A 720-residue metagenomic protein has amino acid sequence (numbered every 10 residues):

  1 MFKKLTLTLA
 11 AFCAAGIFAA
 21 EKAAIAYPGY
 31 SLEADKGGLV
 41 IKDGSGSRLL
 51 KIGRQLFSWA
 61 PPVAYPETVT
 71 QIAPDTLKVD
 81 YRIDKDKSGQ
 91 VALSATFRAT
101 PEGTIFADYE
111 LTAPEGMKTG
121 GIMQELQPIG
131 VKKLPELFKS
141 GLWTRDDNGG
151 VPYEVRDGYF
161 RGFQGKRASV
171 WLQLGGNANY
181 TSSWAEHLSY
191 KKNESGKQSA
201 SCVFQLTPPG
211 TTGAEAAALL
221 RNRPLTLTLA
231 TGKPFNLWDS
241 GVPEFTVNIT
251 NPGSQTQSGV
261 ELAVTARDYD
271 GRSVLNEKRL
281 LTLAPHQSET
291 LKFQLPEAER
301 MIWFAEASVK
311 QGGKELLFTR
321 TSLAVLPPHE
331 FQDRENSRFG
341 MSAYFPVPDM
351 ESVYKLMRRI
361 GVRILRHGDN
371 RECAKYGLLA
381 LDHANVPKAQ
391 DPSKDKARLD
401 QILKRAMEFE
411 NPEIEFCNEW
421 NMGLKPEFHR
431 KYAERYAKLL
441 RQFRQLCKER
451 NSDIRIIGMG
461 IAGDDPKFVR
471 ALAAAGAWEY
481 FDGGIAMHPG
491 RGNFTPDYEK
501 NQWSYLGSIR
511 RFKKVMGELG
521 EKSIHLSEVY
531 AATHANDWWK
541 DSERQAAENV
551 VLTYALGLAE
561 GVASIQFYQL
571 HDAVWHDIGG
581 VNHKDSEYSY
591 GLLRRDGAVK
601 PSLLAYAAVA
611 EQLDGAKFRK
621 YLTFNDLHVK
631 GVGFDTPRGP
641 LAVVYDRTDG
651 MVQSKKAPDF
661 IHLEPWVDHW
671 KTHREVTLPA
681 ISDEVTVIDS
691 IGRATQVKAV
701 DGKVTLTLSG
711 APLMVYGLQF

Functional and structural regions predicted by a protein language model:
A19-D80, T100, G150-G162, K166-R167: Beta-strand-rich N-terminal accessory domains
E21-A23, P101, F106-G176, P234: Polysaccharide-binding surfaces and accessory modules of carbohydrate-active proteins
K51-A60, D84, Y153-L227, R267-Y269 (+1 more regions): Beta-strand-rich recognition/accessory modules
Q55-G116, W184, T207-G213: Extended, loop-rich substrate-binding clefts of extracytoplasmic carbohydrate-active enzymes
Q198-E215, Q696-F720: C-terminal beta-strand-rich structural cap/linker in extracellular carbohydrate-active enzymes
T246-T250, Q255-S258, T623-I681, A711-M714: Carbohydrate-binding surface patches
A433-Y554, E560: Noncatalytic carbohydrate-binding groove/subsite architecture in carbohydrate-active enzymes
A531-Y606, Y621-L627: Aromatic/acidic polysaccharide-binding cleft in carbohydrate-active enzymes
